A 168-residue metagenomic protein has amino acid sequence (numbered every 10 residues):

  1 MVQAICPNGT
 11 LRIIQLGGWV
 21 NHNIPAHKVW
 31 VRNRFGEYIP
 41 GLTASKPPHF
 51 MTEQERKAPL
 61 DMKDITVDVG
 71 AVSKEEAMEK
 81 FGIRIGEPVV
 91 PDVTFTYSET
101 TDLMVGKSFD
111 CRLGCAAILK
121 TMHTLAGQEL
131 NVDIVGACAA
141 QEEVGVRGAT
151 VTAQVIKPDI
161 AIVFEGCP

Functional and structural regions predicted by a protein language model:
M1-P168: N-terminal hydrophobic/helix-forming segments and targeting peptides
